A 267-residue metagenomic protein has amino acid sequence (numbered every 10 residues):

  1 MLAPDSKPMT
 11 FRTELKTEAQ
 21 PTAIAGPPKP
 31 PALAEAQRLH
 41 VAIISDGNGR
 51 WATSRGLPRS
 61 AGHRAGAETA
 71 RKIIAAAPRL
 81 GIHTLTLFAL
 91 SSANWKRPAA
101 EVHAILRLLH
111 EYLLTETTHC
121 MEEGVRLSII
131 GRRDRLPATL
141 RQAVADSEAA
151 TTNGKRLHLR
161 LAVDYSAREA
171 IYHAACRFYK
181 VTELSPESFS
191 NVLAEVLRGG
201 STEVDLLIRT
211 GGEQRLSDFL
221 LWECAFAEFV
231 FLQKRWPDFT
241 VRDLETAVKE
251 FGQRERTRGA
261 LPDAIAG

Functional and structural regions predicted by a protein language model:
L2-G267: Flexible, compositionally biased loop and terminal segments
